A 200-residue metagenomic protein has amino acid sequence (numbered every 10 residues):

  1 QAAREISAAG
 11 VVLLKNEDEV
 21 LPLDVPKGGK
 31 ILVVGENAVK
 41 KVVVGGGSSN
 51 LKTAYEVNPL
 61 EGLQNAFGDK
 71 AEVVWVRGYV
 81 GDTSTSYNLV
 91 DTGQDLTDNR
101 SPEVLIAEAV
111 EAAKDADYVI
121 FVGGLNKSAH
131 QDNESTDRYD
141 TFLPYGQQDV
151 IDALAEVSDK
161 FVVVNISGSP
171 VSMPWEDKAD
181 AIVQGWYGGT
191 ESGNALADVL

Functional and structural regions predicted by a protein language model:
Q1-V199: C-terminal non-catalytic regions of proteins with extracellular/luminal or membrane-system context
